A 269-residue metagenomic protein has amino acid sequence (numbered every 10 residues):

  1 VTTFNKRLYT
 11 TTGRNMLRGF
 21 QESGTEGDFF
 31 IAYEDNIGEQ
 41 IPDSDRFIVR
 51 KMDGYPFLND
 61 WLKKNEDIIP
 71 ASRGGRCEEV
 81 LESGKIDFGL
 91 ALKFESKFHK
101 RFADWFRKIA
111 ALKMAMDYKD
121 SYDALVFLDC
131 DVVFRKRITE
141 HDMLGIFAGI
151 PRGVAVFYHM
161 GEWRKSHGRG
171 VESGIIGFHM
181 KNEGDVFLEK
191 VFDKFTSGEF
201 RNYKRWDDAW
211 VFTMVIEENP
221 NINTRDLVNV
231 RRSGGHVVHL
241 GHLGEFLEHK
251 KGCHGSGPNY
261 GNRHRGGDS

Functional and structural regions predicted by a protein language model:
V1-F94, D117-Y122, M180-K181, C253-Y260 (+1 more regions): N-terminal anchoring/stem segment of glycosyltransferases
Y9, G38-I41, L58, F134-R137 (+5 more regions): Short catalytic/ligand-binding loop motif for oxyanion handling, primarily in non-cytosolic enzymes, centered on
T11-R14, F106-A110, W206-M214: A structural signal for well-ordered alpha-helical segments within the folded catalytic domains of diverse enzymes
D28-E34, V126, A155-Y158, E248: Short, hydrophobic beta-strand segments that form beta-sheet elements in well-ordered domains
S96-F98: A detector of tandem-repeat and repeat-rich interaction/domain scaffolds
K100, D104-M160: GT-A fold catalytic core of metal-dependent nucleotide-sugar glycosyltransferases, centered on the diacidic
R135-D207: Conserved catalytic core of nucleotide-sugar-dependent glycosyltransferases
F178-S269: Catalytic core and acceptor-binding pocket of nucleotide-sugar-dependent glycosyltransferases
